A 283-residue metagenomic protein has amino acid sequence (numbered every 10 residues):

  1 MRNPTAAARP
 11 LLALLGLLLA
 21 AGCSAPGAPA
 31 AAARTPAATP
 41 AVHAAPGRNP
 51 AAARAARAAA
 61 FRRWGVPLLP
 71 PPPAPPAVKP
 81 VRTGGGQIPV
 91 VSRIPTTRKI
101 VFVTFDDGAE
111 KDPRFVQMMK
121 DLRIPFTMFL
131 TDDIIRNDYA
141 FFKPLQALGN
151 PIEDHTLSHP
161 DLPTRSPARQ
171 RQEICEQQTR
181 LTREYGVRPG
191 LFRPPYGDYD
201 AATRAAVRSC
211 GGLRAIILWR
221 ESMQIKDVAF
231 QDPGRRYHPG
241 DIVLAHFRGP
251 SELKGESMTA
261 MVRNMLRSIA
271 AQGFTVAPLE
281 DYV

Functional and structural regions predicted by a protein language model:
M1-L12: Bacterial N-terminal signal peptides that target proteins for export
L11-L17, C23-S92: N-terminal low-complexity, Pro/Thr-rich disordered segments that flank secretion/membrane-targeting signals
W64-D161, R180: Active-site beta->alpha N-cap acidic-glycine motif
G86-T96, I135-N137, E256-V283: C-terminal domain-boundary segment and adjacent tail
V101-F105, F126-L130, P151-D154, G190-R193 (+3 more regions): Structural recognition of the beta-strand scaffold that forms the well-ordered cores of secreted hydrolase catalytic
D107-K111, L130-A140, P160-A168, R193-Y199 (+2 more regions): Acidic-and-aromatic substrate-binding clefts and catalytic sites of carbohydrate-active enzymes
K120-D121, P125-T127, P151, P167-D200 (+2 more regions): CE4/NodB-like, metal-dependent polysaccharide N-deacetylase domain that modifies extracellular/periplasmic N-acetylated
D198, T203-P239, V276-V283: His/Asp/Glu-enriched short active-site or ligand-binding loop at hydrolase and phosphoryl-transfer sites
